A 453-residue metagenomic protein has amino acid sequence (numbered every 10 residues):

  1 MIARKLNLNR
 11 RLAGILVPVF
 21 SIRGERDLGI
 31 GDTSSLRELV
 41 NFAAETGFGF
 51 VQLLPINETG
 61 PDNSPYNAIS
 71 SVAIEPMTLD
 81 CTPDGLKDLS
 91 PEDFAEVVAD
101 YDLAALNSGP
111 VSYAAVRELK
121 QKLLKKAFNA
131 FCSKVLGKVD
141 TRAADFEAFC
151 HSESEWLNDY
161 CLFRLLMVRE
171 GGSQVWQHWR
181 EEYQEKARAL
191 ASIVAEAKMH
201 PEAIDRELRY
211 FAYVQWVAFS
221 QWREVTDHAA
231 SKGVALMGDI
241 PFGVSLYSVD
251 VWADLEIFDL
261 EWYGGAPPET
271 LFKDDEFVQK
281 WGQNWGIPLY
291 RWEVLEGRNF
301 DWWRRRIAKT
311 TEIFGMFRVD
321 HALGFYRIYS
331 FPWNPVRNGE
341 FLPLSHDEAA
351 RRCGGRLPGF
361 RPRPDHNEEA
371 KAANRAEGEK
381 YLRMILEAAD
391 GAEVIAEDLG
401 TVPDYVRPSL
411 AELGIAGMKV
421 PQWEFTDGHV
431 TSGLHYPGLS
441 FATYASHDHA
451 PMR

Functional and structural regions predicted by a protein language model:
A3-R11, L16, E25, N63-S220 (+1 more regions): Alpha-amylase-like alpha-glycosidases and glucanotransferases acting on alpha-linked glucans and related
L8, S35-T59, I313-F314: Catalytic domains of carbohydrate-active enzymes, especially glycoside hydrolases
G14, P18-E38: N-terminal catalytic cores of NTP/NDP-binding nucleotidyl/phosphoryl-transfer enzymes
I30-F42, N299-K309: Short, acidic/polar
F42-E45, H228, K309, S409: Alpha-helical scaffold elements within enzyme catalytic domains, especially in hydrolases
F163, A229, D239: Conserved hydrophobic/aromatic pocket- or pore-lining residues that grip, position, or stack substrates in active sites
A218-S231, A235: Active-site pocket-lining segments that scaffold enzyme catalytic pockets across diverse folds
L236-P241, L246: Gly/Pro-rich turn-and-neighbor structural signature
